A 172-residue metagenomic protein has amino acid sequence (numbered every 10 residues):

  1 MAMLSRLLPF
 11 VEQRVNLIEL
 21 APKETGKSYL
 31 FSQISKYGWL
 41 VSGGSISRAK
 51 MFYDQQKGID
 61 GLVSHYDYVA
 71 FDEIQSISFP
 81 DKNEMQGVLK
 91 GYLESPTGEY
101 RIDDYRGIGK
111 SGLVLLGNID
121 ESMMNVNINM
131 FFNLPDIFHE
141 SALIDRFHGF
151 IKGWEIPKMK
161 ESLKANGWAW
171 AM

Functional and structural regions predicted by a protein language model:
M1-Y37: P-loop NTPase catalytic core of nucleic-acid-dependent motor ATPases
V15, Y66, G109-G112, L143-G149: Short glycine-/polar-rich loops that comprise or flank the Walker A/P-loop and associated switch/sensor motifs
Y29, S35-K82: AAA+/P-loop NTPase substrate/partner-engagement loops
G58-I59, E94-K110, F132-F138: Conserved Walker
H65-Y92, M123-V126, A142-L143: Conserved AAA+/SF3 P-loop NTPase catalytic/coupling segment centered on the Walker-B
A70-D72, G91, I108-V126, G149-F150: Structural recognition of the conserved hydrophobic beta-strand(s) that form the central parallel beta-sheet of P-loop
N125-K158: A short helix-turn-beta junction within AAA+ P-loop NTPase domains corresponding to the substrate/partner-engaging
P157-M172: Basic, amphipathic alpha-helical bundle interface domains used for macromolecular binding and assembly
